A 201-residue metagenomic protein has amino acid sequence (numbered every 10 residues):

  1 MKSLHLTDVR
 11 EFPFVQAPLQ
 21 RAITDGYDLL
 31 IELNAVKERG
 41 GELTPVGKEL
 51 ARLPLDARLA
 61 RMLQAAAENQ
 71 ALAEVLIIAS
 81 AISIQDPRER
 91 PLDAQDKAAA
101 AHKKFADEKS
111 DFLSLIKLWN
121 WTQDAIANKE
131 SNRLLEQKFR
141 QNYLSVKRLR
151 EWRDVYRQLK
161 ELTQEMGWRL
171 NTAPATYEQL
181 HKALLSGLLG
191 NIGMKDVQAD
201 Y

Functional and structural regions predicted by a protein language model:
M1-Y201: Second RecA-like catalytic domain
